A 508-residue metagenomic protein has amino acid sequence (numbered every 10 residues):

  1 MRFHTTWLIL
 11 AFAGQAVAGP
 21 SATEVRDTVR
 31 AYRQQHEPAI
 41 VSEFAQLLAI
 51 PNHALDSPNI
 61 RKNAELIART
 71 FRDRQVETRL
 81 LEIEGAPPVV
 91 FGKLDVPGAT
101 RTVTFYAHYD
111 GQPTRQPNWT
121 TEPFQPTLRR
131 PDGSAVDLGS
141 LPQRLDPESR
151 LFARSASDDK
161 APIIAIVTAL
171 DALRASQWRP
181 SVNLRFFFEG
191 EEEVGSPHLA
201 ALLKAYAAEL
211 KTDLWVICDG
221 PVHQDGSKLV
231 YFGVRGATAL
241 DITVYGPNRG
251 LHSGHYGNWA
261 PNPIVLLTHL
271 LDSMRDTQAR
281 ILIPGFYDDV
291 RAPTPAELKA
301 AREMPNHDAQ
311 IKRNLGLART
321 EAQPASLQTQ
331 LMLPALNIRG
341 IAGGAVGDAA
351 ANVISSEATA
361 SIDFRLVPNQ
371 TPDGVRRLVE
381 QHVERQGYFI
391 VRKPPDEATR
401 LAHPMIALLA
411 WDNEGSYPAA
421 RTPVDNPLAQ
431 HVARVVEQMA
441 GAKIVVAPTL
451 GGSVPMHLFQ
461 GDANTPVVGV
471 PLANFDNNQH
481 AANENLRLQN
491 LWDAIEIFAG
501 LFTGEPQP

Functional and structural regions predicted by a protein language model:
H4-Q15: Bacterial N-terminal signal peptides
G19-A156, I163, L173, W178-V182 (+1 more regions): Acidic/His- and Gly-rich active-site-bordering loop/insert found across diverse amide/peptide-bond hydrolases
Y109-G111, F187-G195, C218-H223, G246-N248 (+2 more regions): Acidic, glycine-rich active-site loops and adjacent beta-strand->loop/helix elements that engage anionic groups
P147-G233: Acidic/histidine-rich catalytic neighborhood of metal-dependent amide-processing enzymes
S157, N248, D363-P372, Y417: A generic structural motif
Q224-D225, L282-E357, P368-H382, Q386 (+1 more regions): An extended, acidic, His-containing surface patch that forms the Zn2+-binding/catalytic region of metallohydrolases
Y231-Y245, M332, V468-V470: Flexible glycine/proline-rich, aromatic-decorated loop/lid segments
G257-Q278: A short core secondary-structure module
